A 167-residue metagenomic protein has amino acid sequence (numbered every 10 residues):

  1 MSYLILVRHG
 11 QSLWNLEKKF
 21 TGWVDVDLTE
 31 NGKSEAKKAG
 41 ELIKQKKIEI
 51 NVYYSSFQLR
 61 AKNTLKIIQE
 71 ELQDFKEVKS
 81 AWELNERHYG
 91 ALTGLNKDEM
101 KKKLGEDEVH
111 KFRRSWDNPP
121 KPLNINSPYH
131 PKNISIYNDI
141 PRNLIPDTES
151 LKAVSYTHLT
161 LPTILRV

Functional and structural regions predicted by a protein language model:
M1-I5: Extreme N-terminal starter segment of soluble prokaryotic enzymes
Q11-V26: Glycine-rich N-terminal loop/short-helix segment of MobA-like nucleotidyltransferase
G22-K37: Short catalytic helix/loop segments, enriched in acidic residues and glycine and frequently bearing histidine
G32-A36, Y53, M100, V154-S155: Conserved anionic group-binding/transfer micro-motifs
A39-L144: Phosphate-coordination/substrate-recognition cap region in phosphate-metabolizing enzymes
I140-S155: Surface-exposed cleft-lining segments at the edges of enzyme active sites
T157-T163: Conserved small/polar residues in nucleotide/adenosyl-binding loops
